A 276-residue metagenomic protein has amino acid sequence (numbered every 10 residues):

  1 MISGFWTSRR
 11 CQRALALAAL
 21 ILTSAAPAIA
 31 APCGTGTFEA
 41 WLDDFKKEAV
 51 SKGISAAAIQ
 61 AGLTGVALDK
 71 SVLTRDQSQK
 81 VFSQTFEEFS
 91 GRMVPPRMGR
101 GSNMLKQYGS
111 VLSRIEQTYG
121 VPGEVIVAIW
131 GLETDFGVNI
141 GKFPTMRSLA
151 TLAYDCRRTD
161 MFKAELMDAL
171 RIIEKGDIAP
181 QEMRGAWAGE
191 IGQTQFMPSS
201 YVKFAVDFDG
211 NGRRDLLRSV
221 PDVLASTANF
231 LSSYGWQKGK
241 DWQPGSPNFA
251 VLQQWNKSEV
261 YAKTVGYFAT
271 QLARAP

Functional and structural regions predicted by a protein language model:
I2-L15: Bacterial N-terminal signal peptides that target proteins for export
A14-A25: Bacterial N-terminal signal peptides
A26-A30: Sec/Tat signal peptide C-region and signal peptidase I cleavage site
A31-T37, K47, G99-N103, K238: A short, ordered amphipathic alpha-helix with a cationic face
G34-A56, Q60: Mature N-terminal segment immediately following signal peptide/propeptide cleavage in secreted/periplasmic
I54-P276: Catalytic glycan-binding domains that act on GlcNAc-containing polysaccharides
